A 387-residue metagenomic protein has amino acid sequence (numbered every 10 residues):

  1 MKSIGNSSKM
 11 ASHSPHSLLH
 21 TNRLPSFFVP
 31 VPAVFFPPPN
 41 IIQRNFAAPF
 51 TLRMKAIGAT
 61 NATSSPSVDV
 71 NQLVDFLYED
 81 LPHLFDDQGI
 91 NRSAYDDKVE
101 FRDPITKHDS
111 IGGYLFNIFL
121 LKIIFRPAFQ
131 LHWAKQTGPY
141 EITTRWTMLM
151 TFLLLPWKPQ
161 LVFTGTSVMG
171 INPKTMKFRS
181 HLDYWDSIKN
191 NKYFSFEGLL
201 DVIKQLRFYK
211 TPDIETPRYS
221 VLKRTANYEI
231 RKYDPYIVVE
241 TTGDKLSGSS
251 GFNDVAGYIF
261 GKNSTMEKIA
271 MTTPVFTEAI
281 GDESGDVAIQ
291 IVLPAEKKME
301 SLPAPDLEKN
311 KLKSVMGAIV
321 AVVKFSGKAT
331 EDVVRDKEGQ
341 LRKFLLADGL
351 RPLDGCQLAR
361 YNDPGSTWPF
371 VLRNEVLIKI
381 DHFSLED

Functional and structural regions predicted by a protein language model:
K2-F208: C-terminal and inter-domain tail/linker signature
Y193, E197, D201-D387: A solvent-exposed interaction/effector surface
